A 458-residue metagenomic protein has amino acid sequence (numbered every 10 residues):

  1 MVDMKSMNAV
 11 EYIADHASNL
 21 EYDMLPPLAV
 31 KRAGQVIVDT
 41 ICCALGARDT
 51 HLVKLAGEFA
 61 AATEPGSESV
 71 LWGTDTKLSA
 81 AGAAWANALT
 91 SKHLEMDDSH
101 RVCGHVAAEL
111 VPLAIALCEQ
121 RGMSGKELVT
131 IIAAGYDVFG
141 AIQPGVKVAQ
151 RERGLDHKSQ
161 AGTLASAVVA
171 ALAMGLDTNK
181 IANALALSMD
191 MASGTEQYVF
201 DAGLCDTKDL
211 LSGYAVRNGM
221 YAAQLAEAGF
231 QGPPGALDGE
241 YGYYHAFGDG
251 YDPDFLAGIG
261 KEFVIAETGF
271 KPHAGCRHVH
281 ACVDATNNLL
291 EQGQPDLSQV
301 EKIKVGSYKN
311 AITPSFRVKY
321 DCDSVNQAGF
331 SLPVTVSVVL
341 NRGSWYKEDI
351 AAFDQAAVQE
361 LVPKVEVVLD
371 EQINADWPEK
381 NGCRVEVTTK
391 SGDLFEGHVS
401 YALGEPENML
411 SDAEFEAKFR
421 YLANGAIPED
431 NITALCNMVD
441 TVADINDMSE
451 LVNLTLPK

Functional and structural regions predicted by a protein language model:
M1-G104, G203-R217, Q224-K458: Terminal-appendage/accessory-domain detector
A47, A114-R121, A167-A173, A222-A226 (+1 more regions): Well-ordered alpha-helical scaffold segments within catalytic/enzyme domains
S91-P144: Hydrophobic alpha-helical hairpins/lids featuring a short glycine-rich hinge
A107-I115, Q160-V169, V216-Y221, A281 (+1 more regions): Well-ordered alpha-helical segments within folded domains of soluble proteins
Q120-I132, G175-A182, Q231-G235: Structural helix-adjacent loops and short alpha-helical linkers that scaffold large soluble proteins
V138-L164, S212: Aromatic-lined, polymer-binding surfaces characteristic of secreted/periplasmic polysaccharide-degrading enzymes
Q150-R153, K158-A161, I181, S188 (+1 more regions): Structured all-alpha helical bundle cores of eukaryotic regulatory proteins
L187-E196: Flexible glycine/proline-rich, aromatic-decorated loop/lid segments
